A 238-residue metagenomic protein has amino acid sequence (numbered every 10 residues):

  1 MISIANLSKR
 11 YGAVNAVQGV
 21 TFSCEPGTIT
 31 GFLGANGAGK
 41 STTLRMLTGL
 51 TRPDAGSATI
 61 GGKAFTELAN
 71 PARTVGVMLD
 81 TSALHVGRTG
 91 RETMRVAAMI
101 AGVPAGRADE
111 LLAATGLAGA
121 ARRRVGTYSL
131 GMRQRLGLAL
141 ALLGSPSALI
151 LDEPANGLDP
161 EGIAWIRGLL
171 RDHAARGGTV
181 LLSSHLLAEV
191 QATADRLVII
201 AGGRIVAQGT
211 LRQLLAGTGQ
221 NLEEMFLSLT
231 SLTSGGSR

Functional and structural regions predicted by a protein language model:
C24, G56-P71: Conserved ABC transporter NBD signature motif
T48: Helix-to-loop junction immediately C-terminal to a conserved catalytic motif
R95, M99, A105-A120: Conserved ABC ATPase "signature" region
L149-E153: Catalytic Walker B motif of ABC-type/P-loop ATPase nucleotide-binding domains
V190-A192: A short, surface-exposed alpha-helical micro-motif characterized by mixed small hydrophobic and charged/polar residues
Q208-G209: ABC ATPase "signature
